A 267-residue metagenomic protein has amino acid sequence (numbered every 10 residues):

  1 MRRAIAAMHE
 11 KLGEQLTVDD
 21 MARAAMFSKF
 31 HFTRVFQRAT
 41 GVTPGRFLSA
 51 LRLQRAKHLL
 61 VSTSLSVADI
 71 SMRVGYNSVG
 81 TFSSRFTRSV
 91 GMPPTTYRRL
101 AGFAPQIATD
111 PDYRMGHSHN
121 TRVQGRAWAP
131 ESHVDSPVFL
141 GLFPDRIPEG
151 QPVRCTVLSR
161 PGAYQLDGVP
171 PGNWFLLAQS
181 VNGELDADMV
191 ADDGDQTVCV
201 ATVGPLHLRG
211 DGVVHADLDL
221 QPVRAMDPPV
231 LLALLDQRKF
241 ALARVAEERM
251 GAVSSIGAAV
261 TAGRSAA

Functional and structural regions predicted by a protein language model:
A6-E10, E14-Q15, A39-R73, A104-M115: Terminal helix-turn-helix DNA-binding modules in bacterial transcription factors
Q15-L48, R73-P93, Y97: Basic/polar phosphate-binding segments, predominantly the helix-turn-helix DNA-binding elements of transcriptional
T121-A129, L140, L218: A short, amphipathic beta-strand motif
A129-P148: Short, ordered, surface-exposed loop/turn motifs in non-cytosolic proteins
S159-G168: Short, surface-exposed beta-strand/beta-hairpin micro-motifs centered on an aromatic residue
G172-G183: A short, solvent-exposed beta-strand micro-motif common in secreted/extracellular proteins
G183-R224: Structured interaction patches on ligand/partner-binding surfaces of diverse proteins
H207-A267: Compositionally biased low-complexity segments at domain edges in trafficked proteins and select soluble regulators
